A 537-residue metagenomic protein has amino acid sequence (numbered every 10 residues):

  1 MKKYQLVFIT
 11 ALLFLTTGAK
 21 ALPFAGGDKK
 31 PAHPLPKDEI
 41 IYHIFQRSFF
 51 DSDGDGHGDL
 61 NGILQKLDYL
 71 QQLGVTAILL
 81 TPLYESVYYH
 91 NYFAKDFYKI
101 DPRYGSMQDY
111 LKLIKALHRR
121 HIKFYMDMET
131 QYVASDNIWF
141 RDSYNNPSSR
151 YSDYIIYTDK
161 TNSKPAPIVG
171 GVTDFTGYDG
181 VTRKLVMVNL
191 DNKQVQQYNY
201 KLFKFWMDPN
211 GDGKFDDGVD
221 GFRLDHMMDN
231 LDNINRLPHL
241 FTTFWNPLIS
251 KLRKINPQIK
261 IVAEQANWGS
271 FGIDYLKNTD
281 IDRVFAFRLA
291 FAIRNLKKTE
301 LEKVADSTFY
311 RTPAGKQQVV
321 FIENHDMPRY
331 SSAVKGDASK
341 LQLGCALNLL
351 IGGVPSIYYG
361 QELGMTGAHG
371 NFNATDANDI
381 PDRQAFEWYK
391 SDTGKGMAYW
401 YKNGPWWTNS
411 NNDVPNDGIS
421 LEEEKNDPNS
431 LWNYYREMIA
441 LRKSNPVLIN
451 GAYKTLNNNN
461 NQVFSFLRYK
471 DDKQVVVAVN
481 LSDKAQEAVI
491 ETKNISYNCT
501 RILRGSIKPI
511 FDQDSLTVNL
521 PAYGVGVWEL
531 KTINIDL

Functional and structural regions predicted by a protein language model:
I9-T16: Bacterial N-terminal signal peptides
F24-I40, F45-G58, L64-A77, L83-D216 (+1 more regions): Substrate-binding/active-site clefts of carbohydrate-active enzymes
A25, K29, I114-H118, I122 (+9 more regions): Active-site-proximal helices and loops of the catalytic beta/alpha 8
P36, G315, N324, R329-V475 (+1 more regions): Loop/helix patches that line or flank the sugar-binding groove of alpha-linked glycan CAZymes
I44, L70, L80, F97 (+8 more regions): Conserved, mostly hydrophobic/aromatic
F203-N233, V320, N324: Active-site groove signature of glycoside hydrolases
T492-S506: Solvent-exposed beta-hairpin/edge-strand motifs
D512-L537: C-terminal beta-strand-rich structural cap/linker in extracellular carbohydrate-active enzymes
